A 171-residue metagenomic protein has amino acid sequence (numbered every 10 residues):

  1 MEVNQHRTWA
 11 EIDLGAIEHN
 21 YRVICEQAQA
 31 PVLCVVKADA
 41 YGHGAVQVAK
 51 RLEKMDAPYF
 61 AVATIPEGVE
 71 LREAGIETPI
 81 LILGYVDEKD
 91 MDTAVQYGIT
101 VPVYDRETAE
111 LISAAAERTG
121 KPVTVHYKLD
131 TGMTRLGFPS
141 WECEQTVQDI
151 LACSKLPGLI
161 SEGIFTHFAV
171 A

Functional and structural regions predicted by a protein language model:
E2-N4, T8-E11, A16, A30-A171: Active-site-proximal beta-alpha core segment in soluble small-molecule metabolic enzymes
I17-N20, I24: Alpha-helical packing segments of well-folded alpha/beta enzyme cores
Q27: Conserved PLP-enzyme active-site core in the AAT-like
